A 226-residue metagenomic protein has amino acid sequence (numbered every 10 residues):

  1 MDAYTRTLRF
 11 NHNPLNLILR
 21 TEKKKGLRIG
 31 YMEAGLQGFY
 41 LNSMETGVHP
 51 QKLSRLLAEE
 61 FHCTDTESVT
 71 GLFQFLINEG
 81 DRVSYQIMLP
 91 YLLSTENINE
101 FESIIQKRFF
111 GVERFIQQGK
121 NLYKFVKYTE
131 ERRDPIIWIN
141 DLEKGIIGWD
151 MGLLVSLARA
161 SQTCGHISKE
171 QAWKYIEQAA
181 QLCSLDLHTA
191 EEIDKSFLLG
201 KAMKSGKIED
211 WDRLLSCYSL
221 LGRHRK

Functional and structural regions predicted by a protein language model:
M1-K226: Polar/charged low-complexity regulatory segments
